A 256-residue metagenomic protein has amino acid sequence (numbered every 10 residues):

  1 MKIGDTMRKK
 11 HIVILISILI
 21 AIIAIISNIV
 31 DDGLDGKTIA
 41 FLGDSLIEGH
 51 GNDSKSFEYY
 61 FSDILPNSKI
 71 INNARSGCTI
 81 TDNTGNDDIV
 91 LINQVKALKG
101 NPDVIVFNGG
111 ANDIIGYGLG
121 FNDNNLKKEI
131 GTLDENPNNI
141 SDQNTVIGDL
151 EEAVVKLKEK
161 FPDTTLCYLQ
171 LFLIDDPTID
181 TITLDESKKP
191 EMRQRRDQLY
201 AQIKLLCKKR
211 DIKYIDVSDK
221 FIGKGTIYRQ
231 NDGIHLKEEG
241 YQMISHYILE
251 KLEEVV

Functional and structural regions predicted by a protein language model:
M1-L42, L46-S54, Y59-S68, K99-N101 (+2 more regions): N-terminal secretory targeting modules
K37-T38, L46-N144, G148: Conserved SGNH/GDSL esterase-like catalytic core that processes O-acyl groups on lipids and polysaccharides
F41, F107, Y168-L169: Structural beta-sheet core signal
L46, H50, L65, V104-G109 (+7 more regions): Sec/Tat-exported extracytoplasmic proteins
K69-I71, T165, D211-K213: Conserved beta-strand segments of alpha/beta enzyme cores
I71-A74, L169, V217: Surface-exposed patches in mature extracellular/periplasmic domains of secreted proteins
V95, L150-V154, Y200: Generic structural signal for well-ordered alpha-helices, preferentially at hydrophobic/aromatic core positions
L171-V256: Catalytic His-Asp segment of secreted/periplasmic serine-dependent ester chemistry enzymes
